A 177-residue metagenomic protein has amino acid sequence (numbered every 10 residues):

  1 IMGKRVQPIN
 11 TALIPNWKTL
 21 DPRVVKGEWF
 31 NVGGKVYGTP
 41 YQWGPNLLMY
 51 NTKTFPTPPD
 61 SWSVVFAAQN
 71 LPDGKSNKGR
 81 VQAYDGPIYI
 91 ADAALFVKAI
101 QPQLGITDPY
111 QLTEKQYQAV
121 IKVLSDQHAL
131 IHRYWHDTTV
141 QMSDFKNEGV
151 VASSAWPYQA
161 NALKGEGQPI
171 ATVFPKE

Functional and structural regions predicted by a protein language model:
I1-M142: Extracytoplasmic ligand-binding site segments that recognize negatively charged/polar headgroups
L130-E177: Extracytoplasmic/periplasmic substrate-binding proteins
